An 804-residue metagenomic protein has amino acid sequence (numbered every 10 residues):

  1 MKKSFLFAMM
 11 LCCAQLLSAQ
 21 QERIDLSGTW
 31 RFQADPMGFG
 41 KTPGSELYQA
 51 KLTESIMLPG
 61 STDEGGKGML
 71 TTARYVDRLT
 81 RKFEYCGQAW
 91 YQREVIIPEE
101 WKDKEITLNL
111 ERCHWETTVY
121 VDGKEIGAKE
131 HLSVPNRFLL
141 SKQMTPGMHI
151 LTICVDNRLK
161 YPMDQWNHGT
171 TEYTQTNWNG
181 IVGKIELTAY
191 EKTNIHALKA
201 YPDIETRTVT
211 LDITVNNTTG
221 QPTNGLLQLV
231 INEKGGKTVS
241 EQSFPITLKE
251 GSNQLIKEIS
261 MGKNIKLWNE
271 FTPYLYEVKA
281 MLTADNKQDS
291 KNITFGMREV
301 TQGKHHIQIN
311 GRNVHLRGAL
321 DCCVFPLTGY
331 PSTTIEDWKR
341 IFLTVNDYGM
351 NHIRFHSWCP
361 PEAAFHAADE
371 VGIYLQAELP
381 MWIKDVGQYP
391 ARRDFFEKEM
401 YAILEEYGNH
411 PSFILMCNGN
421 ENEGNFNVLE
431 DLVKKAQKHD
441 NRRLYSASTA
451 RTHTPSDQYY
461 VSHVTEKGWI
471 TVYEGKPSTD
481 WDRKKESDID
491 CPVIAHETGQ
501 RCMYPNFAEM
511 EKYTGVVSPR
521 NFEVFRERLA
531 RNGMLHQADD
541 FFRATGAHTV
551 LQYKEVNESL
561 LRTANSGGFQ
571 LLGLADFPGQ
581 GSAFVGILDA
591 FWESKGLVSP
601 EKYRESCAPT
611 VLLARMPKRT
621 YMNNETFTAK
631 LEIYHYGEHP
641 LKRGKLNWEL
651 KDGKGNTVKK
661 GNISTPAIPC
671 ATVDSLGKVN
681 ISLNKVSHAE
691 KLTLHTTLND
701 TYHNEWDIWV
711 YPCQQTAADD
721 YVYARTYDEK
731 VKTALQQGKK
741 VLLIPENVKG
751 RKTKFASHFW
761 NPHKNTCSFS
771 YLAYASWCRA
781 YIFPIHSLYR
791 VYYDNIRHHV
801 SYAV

Functional and structural regions predicted by a protein language model:
M1-F7, L11-C12, L17-H356, E399 (+6 more regions): Secreted/periplasmic carbohydrate-active enzymes, especially glycoside hydrolases
R23-D25, W101, M144-T145, Q308-I309 (+4 more regions): Extracellular/periplasmic catalytic domains that process cell-envelope and extracellular macromolecules
R31, H114, R158, E423 (+5 more regions): Short, solvent-exposed loop/turn segments at secondary-structure junctions
K129, G372-L379, V741-P745: Short hydrophobic/aromatic-enriched beta-strand-loop microsegments
F342-L343, H352-L588: Substrate-binding/catalytic cleft of secreted carbohydrate-active enzymes, primarily glycoside hydrolases
D720-H763, A780: Short alpha-beta junction capping motif
K749-V804: An acidic, glycine-rich "communication" segment
